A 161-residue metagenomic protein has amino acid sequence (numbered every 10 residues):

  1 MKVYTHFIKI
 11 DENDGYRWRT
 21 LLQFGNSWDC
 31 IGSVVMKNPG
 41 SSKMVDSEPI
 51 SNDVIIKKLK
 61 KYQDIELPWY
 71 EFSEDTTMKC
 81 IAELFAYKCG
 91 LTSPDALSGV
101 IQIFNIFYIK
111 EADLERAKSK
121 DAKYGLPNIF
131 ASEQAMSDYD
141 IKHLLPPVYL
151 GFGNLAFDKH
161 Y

Functional and structural regions predicted by a protein language model:
M1-W69: Active-site and ligand/interface coordination hotspots across diverse enzymes and nucleic-acid-associated assemblies
T5-N26, D75-A86, Y124-Y139: A Trp-anchored, charged/polar loop motif used as the substrate-binding/catalytic surface of acyl/ester-handling
F24-D29, D95-A96, Y139-P146: Flexible, charged surface loops at secondary-structure boundaries
V34, V100-N105, V148-G151: A structural signal for short, well-ordered beta-strand segments and their strand-loop junctions that often border
N38-S41, Y108, L155-A156: Short, glycine/serine-rich, charged loops/turns that create anion-binding and catalytic segments at active sites
L59-L97, I101: Acidic, metal/cofactor-coordinating or nucleic-acid-engaging core segments within structured domains
D95-A117: Short connector loops at secondary-structure junctions
E111-Y161: Glycine/proline-rich loop-helix segments at beta-alpha junctions forming the active-site rim of enzyme cores
